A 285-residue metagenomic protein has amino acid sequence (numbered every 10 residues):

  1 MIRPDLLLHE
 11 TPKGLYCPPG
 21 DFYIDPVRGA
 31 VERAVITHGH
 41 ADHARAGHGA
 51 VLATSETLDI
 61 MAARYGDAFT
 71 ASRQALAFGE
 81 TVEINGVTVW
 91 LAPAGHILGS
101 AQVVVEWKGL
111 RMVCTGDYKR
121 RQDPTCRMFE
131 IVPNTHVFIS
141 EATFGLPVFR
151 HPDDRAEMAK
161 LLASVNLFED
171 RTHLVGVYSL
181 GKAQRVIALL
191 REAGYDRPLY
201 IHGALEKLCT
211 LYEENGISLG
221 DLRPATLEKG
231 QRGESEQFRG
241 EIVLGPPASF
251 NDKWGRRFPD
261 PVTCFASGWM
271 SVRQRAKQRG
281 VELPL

Functional and structural regions predicted by a protein language model:
I2-A30, G39-G181, E192-A193: His/Asp/Glu-rich metal-coordinating catalytic cores of metallo-dependent phosphodiesterases/hydrolases acting on
V31-H38, H48-S55, D67-F78, G86-V89 (+3 more regions): Active-site regions of enzymes building and remodeling cell-envelope glycoconjugates
A101-L285: Metal-dependent phosphodiesterase/nuclease catalytic metal-binding core
